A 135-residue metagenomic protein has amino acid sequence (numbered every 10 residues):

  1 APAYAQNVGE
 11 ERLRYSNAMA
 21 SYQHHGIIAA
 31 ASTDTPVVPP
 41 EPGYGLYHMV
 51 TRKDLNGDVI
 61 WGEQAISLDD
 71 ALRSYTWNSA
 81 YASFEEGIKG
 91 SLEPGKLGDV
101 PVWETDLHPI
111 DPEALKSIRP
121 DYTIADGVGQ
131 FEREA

Functional and structural regions predicted by a protein language model:
A1-P109, E113, I118-D126: His/Asp/Glu-enriched, well-ordered alpha-helical/loop segment that forms or immediately abuts the divalent-metal
G127, E132-A135: Glycine- and charge-enriched low-complexity intrinsically disordered segments
